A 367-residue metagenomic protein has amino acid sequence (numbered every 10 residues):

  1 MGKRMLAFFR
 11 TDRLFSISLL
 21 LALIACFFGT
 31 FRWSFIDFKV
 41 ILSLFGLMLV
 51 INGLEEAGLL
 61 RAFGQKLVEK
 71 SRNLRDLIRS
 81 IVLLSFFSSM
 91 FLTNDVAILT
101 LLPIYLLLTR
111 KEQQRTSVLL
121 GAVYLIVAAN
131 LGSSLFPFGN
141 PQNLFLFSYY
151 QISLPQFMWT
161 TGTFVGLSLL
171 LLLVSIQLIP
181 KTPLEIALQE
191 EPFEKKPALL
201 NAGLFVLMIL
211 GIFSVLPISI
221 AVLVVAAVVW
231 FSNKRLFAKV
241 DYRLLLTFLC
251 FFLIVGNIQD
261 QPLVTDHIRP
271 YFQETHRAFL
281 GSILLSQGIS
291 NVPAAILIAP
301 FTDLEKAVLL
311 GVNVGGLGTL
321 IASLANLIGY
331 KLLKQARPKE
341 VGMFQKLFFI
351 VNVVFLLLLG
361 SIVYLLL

Functional and structural regions predicted by a protein language model:
G2-F27, D37-L49, L200-L207, V215-W230 (+1 more regions): Hydrophobic mid-bilayer segments of alpha-helices in multi-pass membrane transport proteins, especially secondary
V40, E69-V82, K111-A122, K195-L200 (+2 more regions): Membrane-interfacial loop-to-helix junctions in multi-pass transporters
N52-G58, S88-T100, G132-N140, I258-Q259 (+2 more regions): Short helix-coil transition sites and intra-membrane helix breaks within transmembrane domains of multi-pass
A57, G64-K66, F205-D303: Transmembrane helical segments that form the transport core of multi-pass membrane transport proteins
Q65, L178-A202, F231-A238: Flexible interhelical linker loops that connect adjacent transmembrane helices in multi-pass membrane transporters
L83, F87-L131, I296-L310, P338 (+1 more regions): Hydrophobic transmembrane alpha-helices that form the pore/transport pathway of multi-pass ion and small-solute
Q113-K181, A187-E190, K331-S361: Membrane-core helix-loop-helix motifs of multi-pass transport proteins
M158-L169, L280-L367: C-terminal transmembrane helix pair
